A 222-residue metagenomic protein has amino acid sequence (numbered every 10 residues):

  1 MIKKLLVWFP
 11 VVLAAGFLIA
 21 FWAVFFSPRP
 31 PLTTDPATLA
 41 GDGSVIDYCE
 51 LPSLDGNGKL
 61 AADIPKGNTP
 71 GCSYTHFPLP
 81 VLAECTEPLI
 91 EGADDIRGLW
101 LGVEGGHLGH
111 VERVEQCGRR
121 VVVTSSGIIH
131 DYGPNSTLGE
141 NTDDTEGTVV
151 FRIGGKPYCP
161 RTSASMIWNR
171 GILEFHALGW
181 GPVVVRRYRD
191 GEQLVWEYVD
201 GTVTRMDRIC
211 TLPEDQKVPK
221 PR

Functional and structural regions predicted by a protein language model:
M1-K3: N-terminal secretory signal peptides that target proteins for export/translocation
L5-P10, A14-H110, G118, I209-R222: Amphipathic/hydrophobic helical signal segments and adjacent flexible N-terminal regions that mediate secretion
A93-L101, T142-R152, S165-E174, K220: Short, basic/low-complexity N-terminal boundary segments at the transition from targeting/disordered tails
E104, S125-G127, A177-G179, D200 (+1 more regions): A mature extracytoplasmic/lumenal domain signature
G106-R161, V199: N-terminal glycine/threonine-rich, aromatic-flanked beta-hairpin/loop signature
D131-S136, V183-R189, T204-C210: A short, polar/proline- and glycine-enriched secondary-structure boundary/capping micro-motif
C159-G191: Acidic, glycine-rich flexible loop segments
V184, Q193-G201: Short, exposed beta-strand-loop hairpins at the edges of beta-sheets in extracellular/periplasmic proteins
